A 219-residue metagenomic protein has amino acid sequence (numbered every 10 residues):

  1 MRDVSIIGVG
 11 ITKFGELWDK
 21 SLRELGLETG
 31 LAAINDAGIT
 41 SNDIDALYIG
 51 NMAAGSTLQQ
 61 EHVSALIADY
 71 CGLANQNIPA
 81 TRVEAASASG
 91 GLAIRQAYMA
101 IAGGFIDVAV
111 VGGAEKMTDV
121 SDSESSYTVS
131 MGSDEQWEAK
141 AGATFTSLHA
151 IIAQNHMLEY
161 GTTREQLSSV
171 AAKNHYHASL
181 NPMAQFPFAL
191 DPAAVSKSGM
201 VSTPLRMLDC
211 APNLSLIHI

Functional and structural regions predicted by a protein language model:
R2-S5, A54-A109, K116-L148, F186-P212: Conserved catalytic cysteine-centered active-site region of acyl-thioester-dependent Claisen-condensing enzymes
D3-W18: Generic N-terminal amphipathic, Lys/Arg-enriched alpha-helix
R23-G38, V63, I67, A93 (+1 more regions): Short, well-ordered amphipathic alpha-helical segments that serve as non-catalytic structural scaffolds within diverse
L31-D45, H156-G161: Phosphate/pyrophosphate-binding loops at sites that engage ATP/ADP/AMP, CoA/4′-phosphopantetheine, polyphosphate
S41-N51, I78-A85, A109-G113, E165-A172: Beta-strand segments within the central parallel beta-sheet cores of soluble alpha/beta enzyme folds
A143-V195: N-terminal leader/propeptide and maturation segments of large enzyme subunits in energy/redox metabolism and hydrolases
I217-I219: Conserved small/polar residues in nucleotide/adenosyl-binding loops
